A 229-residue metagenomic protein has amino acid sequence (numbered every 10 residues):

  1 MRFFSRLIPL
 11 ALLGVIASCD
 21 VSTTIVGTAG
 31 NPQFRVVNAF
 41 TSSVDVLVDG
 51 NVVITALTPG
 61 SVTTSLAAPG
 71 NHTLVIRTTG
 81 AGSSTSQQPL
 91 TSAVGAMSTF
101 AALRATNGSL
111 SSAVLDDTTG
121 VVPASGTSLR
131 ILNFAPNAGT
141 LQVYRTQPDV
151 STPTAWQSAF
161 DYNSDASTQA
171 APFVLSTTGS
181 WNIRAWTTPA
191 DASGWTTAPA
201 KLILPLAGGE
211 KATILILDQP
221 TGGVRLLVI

Functional and structural regions predicted by a protein language model:
M1-A17: Sec-dependent bacterial lipoprotein signal peptides
C19-I229: Intrinsically disordered, low-complexity polar regions and short flexible loop motifs
